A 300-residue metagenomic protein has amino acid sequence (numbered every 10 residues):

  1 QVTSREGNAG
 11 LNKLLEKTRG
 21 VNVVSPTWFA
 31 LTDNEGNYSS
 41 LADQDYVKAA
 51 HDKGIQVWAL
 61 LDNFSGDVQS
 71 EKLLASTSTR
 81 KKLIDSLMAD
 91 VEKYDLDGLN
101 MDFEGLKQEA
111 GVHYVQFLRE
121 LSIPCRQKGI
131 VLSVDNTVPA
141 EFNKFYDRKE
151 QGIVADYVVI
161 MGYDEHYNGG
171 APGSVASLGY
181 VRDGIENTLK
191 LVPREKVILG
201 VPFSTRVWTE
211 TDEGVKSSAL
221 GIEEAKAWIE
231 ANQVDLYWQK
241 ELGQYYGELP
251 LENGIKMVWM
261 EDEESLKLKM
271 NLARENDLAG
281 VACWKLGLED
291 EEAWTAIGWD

Functional and structural regions predicted by a protein language model:
Q1-K81, D85-S86: Glycan-recognition patch characteristic of GH18 chitinases/ENGases and related GlcNAc/peptidoglycan-binding proteins
V2, W28, A59-N63, F103-G105 (+4 more regions): A cross-domain feature marking catalytic cores of carbohydrate-active enzymes and several ubiquitous metabolic/repair
T3-R19, A75-E92, A140-K149, E261-R274: Short, acidic/polar
G20-N22, K53-V57, D95-D97, K128-I130 (+3 more regions): Short, well-ordered coil/turn segments that N-cap beta-strands
V24, M101, V158-I160, L199 (+2 more regions): Conserved, mostly hydrophobic/aromatic
N34, D85, Q108-I229: Substrate-binding surface in catalytic domains of secreted glycosidases
V201-N271: Glycan-binding loop/region signatures in secreted carbohydrate-active enzymes
L249-D300: Extracellular low-complexity, Gly/Ser/Thr-rich intrinsically disordered linkers and protease-sensitive activation/hinge
